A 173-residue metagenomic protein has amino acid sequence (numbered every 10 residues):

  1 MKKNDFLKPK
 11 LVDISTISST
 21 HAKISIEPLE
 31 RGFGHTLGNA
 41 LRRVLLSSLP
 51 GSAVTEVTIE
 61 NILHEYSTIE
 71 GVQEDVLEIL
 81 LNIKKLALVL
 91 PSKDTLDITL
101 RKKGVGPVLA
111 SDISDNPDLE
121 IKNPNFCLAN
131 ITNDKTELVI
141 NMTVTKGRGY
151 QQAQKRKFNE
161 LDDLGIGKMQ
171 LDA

Functional and structural regions predicted by a protein language model:
M1-A173: Protein-protein interaction/assembly regions in multi-subunit complexes
